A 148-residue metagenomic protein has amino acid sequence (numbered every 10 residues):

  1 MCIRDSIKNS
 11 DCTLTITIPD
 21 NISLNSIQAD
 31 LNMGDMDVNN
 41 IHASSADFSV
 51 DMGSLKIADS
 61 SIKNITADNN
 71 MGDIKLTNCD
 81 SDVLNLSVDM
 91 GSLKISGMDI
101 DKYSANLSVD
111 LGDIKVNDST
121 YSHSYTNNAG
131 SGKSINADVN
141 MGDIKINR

Functional and structural regions predicted by a protein language model:
R4-K63, K75, T126-R148: Right-handed parallel beta-helix
I57-S60, N64-R148: Short, surface-exposed interaction patches in beta-rich subdomains that mediate adhesion/assembly near membranes
